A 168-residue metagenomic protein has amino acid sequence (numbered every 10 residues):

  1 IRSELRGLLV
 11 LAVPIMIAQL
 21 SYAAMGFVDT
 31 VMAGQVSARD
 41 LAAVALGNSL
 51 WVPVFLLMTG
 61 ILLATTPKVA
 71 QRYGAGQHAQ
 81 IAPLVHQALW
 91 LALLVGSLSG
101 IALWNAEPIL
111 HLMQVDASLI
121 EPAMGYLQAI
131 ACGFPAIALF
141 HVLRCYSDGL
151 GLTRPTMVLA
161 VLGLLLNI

Functional and structural regions predicted by a protein language model:
I1-A12, V69-P135: Short alpha-helical transmembrane segments in multi-pass integral membrane proteins
L5-A24, V28, L50-L57, L94 (+2 more regions): Residue-level signal for short hydrophobic patches within transmembrane helices of multi-pass membrane transporters
V10, A33-V52, S118-P122: Interfacial/gating helices of multi-pass transporter permease domains
A12, Q19, A45-N48, A92 (+4 more regions): Residue-level recognition of transmembrane alpha-helices in multi-pass small-molecule transporters/permeases
A24-F27, Q35-A38, R72-A75, D116 (+1 more regions): Helix-loop interface residues and adjacent transmembrane-helix termini in multi-pass membrane transporters, primarily
F27-V31, P108-I109, V142-Y146, I168: Alpha-helical transmembrane segments of multipass membrane proteins
L41-G100, W104, I137-G151, P155-T156: Small-residue-rich hydrophobic transmembrane alpha-helices
L103, P155-I168: Alpha-helical transmembrane segments of multi-pass membrane transporters and transport-associated inner-membrane enzymes
